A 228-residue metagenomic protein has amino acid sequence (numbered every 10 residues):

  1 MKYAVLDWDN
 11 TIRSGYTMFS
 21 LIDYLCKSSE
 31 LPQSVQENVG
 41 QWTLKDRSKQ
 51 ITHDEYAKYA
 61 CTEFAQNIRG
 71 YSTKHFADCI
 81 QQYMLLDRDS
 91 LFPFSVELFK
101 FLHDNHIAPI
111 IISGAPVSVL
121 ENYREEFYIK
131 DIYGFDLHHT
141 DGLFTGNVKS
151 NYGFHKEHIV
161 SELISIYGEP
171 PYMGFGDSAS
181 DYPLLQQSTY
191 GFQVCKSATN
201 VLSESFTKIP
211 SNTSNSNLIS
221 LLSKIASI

Functional and structural regions predicted by a protein language model:
M1-Y3, D78-C79, L85-I228: C-terminal cap/substrate-recognition subdomain and adjoining C-terminal extension of metal-dependent phosphatase-like
K2-F19, L185: Asp-based phosphoryl-transfer active-site loop
W8, W42, L218-L222: A residue-identity detector for tryptophan
N10, K49, D141-G142: Detector for glycine-centered tight turns/loop "hinges" at secondary-structure junctions
T17-M18, D23-F101: A metal-dependent, Asp-based hydrolase signature
